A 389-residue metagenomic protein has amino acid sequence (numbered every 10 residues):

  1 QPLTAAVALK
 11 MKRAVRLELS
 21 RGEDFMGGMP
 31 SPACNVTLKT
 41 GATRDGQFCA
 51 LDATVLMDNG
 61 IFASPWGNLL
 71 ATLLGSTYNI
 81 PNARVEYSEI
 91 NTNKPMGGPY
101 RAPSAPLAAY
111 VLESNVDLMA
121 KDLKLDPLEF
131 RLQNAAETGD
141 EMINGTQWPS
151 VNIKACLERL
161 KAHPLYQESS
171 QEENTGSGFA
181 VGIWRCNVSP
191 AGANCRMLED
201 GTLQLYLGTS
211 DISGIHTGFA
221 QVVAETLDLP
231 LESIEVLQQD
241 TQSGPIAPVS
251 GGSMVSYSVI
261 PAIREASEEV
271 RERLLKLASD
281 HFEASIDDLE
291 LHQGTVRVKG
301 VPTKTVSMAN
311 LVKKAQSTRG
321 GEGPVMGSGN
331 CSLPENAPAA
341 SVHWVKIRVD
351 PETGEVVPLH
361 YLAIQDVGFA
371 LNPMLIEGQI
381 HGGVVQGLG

Functional and structural regions predicted by a protein language model:
Q1-A155, A162, Q167-G389: Cofactor-binding beta-sheet edge motifs in enzyme active sites
